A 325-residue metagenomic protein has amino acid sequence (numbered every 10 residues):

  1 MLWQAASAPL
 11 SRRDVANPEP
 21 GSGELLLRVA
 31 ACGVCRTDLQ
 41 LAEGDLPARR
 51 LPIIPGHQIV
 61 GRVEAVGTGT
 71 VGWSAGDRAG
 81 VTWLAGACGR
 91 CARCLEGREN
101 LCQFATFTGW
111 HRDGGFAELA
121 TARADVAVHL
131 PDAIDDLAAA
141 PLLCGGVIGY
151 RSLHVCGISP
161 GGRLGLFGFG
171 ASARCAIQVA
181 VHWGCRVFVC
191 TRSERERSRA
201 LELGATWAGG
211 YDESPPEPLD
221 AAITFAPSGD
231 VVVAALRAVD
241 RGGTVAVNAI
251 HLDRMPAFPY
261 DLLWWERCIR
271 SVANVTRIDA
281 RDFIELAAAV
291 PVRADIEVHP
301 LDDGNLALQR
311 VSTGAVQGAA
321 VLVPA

Functional and structural regions predicted by a protein language model:
A5, A16-N17, R50-G56, T82 (+3 more regions): Short Gly/Pro-enriched turn/cap motifs at secondary-structure boundaries
A16-C32, D45-A92, P131-I134: Glycine-rich beta-strand-centered segment in the early N-terminal region that forms part of a ligand/cofactor-binding
Q58, D77-R78, R93, L119 (+3 more regions): Residue-level marker of beta-strand positions
A79, D132-D212: Mid-domain Rossmann-like dinucleotide-binding core that forms the NAD(H)/NADP(H) cofactor-binding site
A87-F167: NAD(P)H dinucleotide-binding glycine-rich loop of Rossmann-like/cofactor-binding domains, especially the beta1-alpha1
C156, F188, E194-C268: Glycine-rich cofactor phosphate-binding loops and adjacent beta1-alpha1 units of small-molecule cofactor enzyme domains
R277-A325: C-terminal hydrophobic helical "lid"/dimerization subdomain of Rossmann-like NAD(P)H-dependent oxidoreductases
